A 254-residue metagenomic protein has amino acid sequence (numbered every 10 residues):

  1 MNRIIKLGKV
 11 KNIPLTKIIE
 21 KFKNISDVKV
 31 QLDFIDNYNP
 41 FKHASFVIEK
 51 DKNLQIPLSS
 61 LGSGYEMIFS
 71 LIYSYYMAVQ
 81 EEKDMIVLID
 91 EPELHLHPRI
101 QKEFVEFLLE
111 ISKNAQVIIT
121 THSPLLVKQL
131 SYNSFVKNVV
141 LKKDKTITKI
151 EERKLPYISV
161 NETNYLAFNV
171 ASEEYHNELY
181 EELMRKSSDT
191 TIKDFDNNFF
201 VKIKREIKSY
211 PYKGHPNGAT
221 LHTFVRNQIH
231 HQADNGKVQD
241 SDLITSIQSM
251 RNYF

Functional and structural regions predicted by a protein language model:
M1-I25, L166-A171, E178-K204: Coupling/switch segment of ABC-type P-loop NTPase heads
M1-S63, Y73-M85, T220-V225: Extended helical coiled-coil dimerization/tether regions that scaffold and oligomerize large DNA-maintenance assemblies
T16, E66-F69, P124, Y157-N164 (+4 more regions): Non-catalytic, well-ordered alpha-helical scaffold segments
F34-D36, H176-E181: Short coil/turn segments at secondary-structure boundaries
P40-Y165, A171: Switch/communication elements of ASCE P-loop NTPase nucleotide-binding domains
R205-Y212: Pre-P-loop entry segment of helicase/translocase ATPase cores
K213-G236: Histidine-centered, metal-coordinating catalytic motifs and their short helical/loop contexts
D240-F254: Amphipathic, Lys/Arg-enriched alpha-helical patches that create a basic surface for binding polyanionic ligands
